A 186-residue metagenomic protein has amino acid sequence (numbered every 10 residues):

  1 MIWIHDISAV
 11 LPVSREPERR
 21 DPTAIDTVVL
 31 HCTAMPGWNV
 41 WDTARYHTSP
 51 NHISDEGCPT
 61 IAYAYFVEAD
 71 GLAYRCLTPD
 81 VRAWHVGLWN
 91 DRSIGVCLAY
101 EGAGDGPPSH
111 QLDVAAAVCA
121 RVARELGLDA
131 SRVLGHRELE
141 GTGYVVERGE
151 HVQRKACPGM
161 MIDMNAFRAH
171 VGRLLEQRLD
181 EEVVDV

Functional and structural regions predicted by a protein language model:
M1-I25, T78, R92, L98-V186: Basic/polar, cationic surfaces and motifs that engage anionic cell-wall and phosphate/carboxylate ligands
I2-L77: Short, conserved "active-site rim" segments that organize catalytic pockets and cofactor/ligand binding
T48, S54-C58, L72-H110: Peptidoglycan-targeting cell-wall enzymes and recognition modules
